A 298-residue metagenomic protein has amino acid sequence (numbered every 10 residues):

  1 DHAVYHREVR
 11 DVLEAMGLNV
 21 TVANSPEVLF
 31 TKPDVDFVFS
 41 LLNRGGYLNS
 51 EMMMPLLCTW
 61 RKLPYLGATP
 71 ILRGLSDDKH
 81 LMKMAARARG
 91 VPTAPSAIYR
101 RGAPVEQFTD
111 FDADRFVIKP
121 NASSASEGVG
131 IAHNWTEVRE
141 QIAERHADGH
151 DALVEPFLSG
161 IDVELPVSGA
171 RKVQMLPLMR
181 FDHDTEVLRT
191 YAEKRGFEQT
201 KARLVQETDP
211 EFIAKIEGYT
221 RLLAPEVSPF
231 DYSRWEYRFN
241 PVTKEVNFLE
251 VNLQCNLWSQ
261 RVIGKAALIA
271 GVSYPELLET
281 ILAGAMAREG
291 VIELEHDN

Functional and structural regions predicted by a protein language model:
D1-Y65, I71, S76-D77, L81 (+3 more regions): ATP-binding N-terminal substructure of ATP-dependent carboxylate-amine bond-forming enzymes
E14, T59, R87, H146 (+1 more regions): Anion (oxyanion) recognition and catalysis
V20, F30-T31, R73-G160, A214-E217: Active-site nucleotide/adenylate-binding loops and adjacent lid/helix of ATP-dependent enzymes
A125-S126, D184, N252-A266: Glycine-rich phosphate/pyrophosphate-binding beta-alpha loops
H133-G218, P241, E245-N247: Phosphate-binding site of ATP-dependent enzymes
V167, A224-L257, A267, H296-D297: Conserved metal-phosphate-binding beta-hairpin within the catalytic cores of diverse ATP-dependent phosphoryl-transfer
R180-S233, K265-N298: Active-site "cap" helix and flanking loop/linker of ATP-utilizing ligase/carboxylase catalytic domains
